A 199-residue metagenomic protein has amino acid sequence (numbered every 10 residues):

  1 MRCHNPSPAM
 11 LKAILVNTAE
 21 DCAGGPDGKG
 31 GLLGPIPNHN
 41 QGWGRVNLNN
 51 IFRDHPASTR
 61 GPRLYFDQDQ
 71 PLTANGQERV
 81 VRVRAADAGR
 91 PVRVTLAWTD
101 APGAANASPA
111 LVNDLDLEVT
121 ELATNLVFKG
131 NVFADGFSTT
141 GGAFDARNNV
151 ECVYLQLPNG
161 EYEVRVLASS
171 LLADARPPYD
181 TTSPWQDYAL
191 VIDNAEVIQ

Functional and structural regions predicted by a protein language model:
M1-G28: Hydrolase catalytic cores
R2, G103-N106, D174-A175: A generic structural signal for short coil/turn motifs at secondary-structure boundaries
S7-I14, Q77-R79, N113, N149: General structural feature for long, well-ordered alpha-helical segments within catalytic domains of soluble enzymes
E20-A23, T99-A101, A123-N125, S169-L171: Acidic glycine-/aspartate-rich tracts in secreted/extracellular proteins
G34-N113, Y179-Q199: Secreted peptidase-domain scaffold signal
P37-H39, S108, E118-V191: Noncatalytic accessory or regulatory domains flanking protease catalytic cores in secreted, cell-surface, and selected
